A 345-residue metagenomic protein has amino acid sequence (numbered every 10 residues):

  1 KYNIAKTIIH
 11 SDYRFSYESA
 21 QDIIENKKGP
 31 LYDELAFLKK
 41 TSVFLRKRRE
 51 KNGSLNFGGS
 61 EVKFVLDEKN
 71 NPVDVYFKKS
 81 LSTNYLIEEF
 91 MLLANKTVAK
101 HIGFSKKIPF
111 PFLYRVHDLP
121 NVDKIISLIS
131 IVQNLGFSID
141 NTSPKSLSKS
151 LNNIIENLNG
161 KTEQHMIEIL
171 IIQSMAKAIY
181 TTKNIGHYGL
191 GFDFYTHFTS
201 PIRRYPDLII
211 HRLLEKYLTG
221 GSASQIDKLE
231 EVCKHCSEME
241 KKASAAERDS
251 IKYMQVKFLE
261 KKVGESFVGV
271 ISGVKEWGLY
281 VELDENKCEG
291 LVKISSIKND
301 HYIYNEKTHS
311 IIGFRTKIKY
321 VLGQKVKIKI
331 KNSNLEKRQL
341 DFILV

Functional and structural regions predicted by a protein language model:
K1-V345: Conserved, carboxylate-rich catalytic/transport cores that coordinate ions
